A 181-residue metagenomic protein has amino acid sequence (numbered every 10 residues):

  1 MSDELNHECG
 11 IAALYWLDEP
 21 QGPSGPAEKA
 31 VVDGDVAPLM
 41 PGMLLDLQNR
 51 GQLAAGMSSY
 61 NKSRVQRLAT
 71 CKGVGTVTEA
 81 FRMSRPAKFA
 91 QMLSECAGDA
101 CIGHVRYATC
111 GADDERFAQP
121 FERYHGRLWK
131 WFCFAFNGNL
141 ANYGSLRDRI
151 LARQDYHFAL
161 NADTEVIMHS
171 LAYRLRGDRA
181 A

Functional and structural regions predicted by a protein language model:
M1-A181: Conserved short alpha-helical segments that host acidic/polar catalytic motifs at enzyme active sites
